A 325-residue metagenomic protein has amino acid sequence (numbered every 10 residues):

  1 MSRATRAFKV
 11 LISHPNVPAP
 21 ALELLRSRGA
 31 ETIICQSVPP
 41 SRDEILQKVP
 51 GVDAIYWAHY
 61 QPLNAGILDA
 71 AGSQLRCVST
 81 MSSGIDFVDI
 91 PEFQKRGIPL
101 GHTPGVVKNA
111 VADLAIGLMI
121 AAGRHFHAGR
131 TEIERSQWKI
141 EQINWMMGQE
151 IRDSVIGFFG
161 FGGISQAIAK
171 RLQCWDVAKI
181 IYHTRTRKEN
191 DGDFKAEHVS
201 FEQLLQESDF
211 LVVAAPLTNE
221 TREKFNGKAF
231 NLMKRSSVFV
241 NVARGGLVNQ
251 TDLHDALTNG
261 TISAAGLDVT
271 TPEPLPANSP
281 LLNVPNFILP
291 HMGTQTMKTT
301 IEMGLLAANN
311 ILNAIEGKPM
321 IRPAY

Functional and structural regions predicted by a protein language model:
S2-G101, N226: An N-terminal-biased, well-structured beta-alpha scaffold segment characteristic of Rossmann-like dinucleotide-binding
T5-R6, S27, N144-R235: Rossmann-like dinucleotide/phosphate-binding beta-alpha-beta segment
I12, Y56-W57, T80, V212-V213 (+2 more regions): Redox-cofactor binding/interface segments in oxidoreductases and associated redox assembly factors
A21-S27, V88-K95, R187-F194, P276-N283: Short loop/helix-cap segments at secondary-structure boundaries that form the rim of catalytic
L46-P50, L68, G72, I151 (+3 more regions): A short, aliphatic-rich alpha-helical micro-motif
H59-Y60, S83, D209, A215-L217 (+2 more regions): Short glycine-/small-residue-rich Rossmann-like dinucleotide-binding loops
I98, P104-V155, A167-K170, W175: Phosphate-binding beta-alpha-beta segment of Rossmann-like dinucleotide-binding domains, i.e., the NAD(P)
L100, Q173, G227, S236-V238 (+1 more regions): Rossmann-like dinucleotide-binding domain for NAD(H)/NADP(H)
